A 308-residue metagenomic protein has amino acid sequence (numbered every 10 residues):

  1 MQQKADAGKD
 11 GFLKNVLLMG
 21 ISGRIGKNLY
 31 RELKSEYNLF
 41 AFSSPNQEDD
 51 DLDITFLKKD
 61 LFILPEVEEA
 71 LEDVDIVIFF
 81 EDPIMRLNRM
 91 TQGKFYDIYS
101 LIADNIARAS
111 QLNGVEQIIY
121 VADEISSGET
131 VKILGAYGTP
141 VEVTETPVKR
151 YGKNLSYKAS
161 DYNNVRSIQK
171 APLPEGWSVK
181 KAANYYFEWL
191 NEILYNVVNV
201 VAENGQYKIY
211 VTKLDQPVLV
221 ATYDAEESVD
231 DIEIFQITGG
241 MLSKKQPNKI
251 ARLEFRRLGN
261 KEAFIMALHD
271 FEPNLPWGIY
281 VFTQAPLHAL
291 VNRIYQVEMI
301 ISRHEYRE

Functional and structural regions predicted by a protein language model:
K14-E36: N-terminal Rossmann NAD(P)H-binding glycine-rich loop of SDR-like oxidoreductase domains
A41-E48: Short, polar loop motifs at secondary-structure junctions
E48, I54-L101: NAD(P)H-binding glycine-rich loop region in Rossmannoid oxidoreductase-like domains and their noncatalytic homologs
I98-A136, E142: Conserved Rossmann-fold NAD(P)-dependent oxidoreductase catalytic core, especially the SDR/UDP-sugar
T139-P140, T146-E226: Hydrophobic ligand-binding cavity/cleft-lining segments
L214-L258: Hydrophobic-ligand binding "helix-grip"
K244-F282: Beta-strand/loop substructures that line and gate deep hydrophobic ligand-binding cavities in soluble
I279-E308: A conserved amphipathic terminal alpha-helix motif
